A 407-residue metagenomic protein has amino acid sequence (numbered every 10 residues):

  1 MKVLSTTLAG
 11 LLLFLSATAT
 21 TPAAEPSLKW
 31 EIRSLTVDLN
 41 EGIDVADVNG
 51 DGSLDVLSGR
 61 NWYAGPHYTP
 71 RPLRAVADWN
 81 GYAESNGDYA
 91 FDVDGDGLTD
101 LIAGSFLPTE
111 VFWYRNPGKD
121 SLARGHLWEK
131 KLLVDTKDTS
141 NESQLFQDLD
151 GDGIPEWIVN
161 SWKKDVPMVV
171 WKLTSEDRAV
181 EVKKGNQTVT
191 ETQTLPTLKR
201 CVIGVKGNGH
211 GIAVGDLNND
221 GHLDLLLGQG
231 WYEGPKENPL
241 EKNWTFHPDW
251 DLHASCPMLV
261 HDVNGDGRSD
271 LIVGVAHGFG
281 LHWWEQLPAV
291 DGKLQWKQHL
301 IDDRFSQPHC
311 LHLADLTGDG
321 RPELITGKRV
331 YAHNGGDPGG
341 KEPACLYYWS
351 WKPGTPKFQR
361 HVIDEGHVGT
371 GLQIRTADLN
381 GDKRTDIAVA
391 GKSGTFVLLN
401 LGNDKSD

Functional and structural regions predicted by a protein language model:
M1-K2: N-terminal secretory signal peptides that target proteins for export/translocation
T6-T18: Bacterial N-terminal signal peptides
T20-D407: Beta-propeller-forming repeat regions
